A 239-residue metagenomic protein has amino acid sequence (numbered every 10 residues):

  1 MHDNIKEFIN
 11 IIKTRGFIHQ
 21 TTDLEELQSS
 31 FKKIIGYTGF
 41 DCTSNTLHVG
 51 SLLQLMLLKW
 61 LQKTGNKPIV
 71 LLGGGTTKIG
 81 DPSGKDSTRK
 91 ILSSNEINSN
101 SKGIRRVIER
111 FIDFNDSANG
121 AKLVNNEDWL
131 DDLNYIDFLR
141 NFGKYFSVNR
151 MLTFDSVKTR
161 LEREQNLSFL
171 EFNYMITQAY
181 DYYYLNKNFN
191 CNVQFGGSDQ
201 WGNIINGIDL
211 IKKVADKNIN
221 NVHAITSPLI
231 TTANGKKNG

Functional and structural regions predicted by a protein language model:
M1-C42, K236: Non-catalytic terminal extensions that flank enzyme cores
R15, S93-S94, N100, R110-T226 (+1 more regions): Divalent-metal (Mg2+/Mn2+/Ca2+)-assisted nucleotide/phosphate chemistry catalytic cores
L27-P82, Q194-W201: N-terminal catalytic cores of NTP/NDP-binding nucleotidyl/phosphoryl-transfer enzymes
I79-G84, N134-I136: Short, conserved acidic/polar surface loops in the N-terminal third of protein domains
P82-N98: A charged helix-plus-loop insertion that forms the helical arch/lid used to bind and gate nucleic-acid substrates
